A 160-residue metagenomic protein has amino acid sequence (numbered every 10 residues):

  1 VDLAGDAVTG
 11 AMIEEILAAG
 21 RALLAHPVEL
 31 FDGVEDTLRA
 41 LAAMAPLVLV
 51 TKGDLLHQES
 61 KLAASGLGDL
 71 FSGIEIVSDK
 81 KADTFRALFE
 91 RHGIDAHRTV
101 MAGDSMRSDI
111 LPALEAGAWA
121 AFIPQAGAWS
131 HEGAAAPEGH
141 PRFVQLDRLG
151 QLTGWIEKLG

Functional and structural regions predicted by a protein language model:
V1-A22: A metal-dependent, Asp-based hydrolase signature
A11, E35, R39, D54-G160: Asp-based, Mg2+/Mn2+-dependent phosphohydrolase catalytic module
E15, L24-V34: Long amphipathic N-terminal alpha/beta scaffold segment
M44-A45, G117: Glycine-centered short loops/turns at secondary-structure junctions
A45-V48, A96-H97: Short beta-strand/loop segments at the ligand-binding rim of alpha/beta enzyme cores
T51: Conserved phosphate-coupling serine/threonine residues in phosphotransfer and NTP-handling enzymes
